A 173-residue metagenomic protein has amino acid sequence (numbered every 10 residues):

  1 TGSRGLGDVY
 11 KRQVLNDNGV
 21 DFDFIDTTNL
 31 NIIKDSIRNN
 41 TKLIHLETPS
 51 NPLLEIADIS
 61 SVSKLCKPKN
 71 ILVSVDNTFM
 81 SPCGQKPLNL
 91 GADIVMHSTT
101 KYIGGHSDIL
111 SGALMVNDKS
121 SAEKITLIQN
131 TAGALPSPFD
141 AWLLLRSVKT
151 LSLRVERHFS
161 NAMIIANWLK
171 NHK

Functional and structural regions predicted by a protein language model:
T1-Y10: Single conserved hydrophobic/aromatic residue that forms the stacking wall/gate of nucleotide- or nucleobase-binding
R12-P49, L53-D58: PLP-dependent aminotransferase-class I/II
L30-N31, P49-E55, M80-P82, Y102-G104 (+1 more regions): Short, small-residue-enriched loops and turns at beta-alpha junctions that line or gate enzyme active sites
N40, G91-I94, K173: Glycine-enriched alpha-helix->loop->beta-strand junction motifs that scaffold or abut catalytic
I44-E47, V62, D76, P87 (+2 more regions): Buried hydrophobic positions in well-ordered alpha/beta secondary-structure cores of metabolic enzymes
P49-L72, F79-K86: Active-site core of PLP-dependent enzymes with the aminotransferase class I/II
A92-L151: Active-site PLP attachment segment
R146-K170: Structural signature of PLP-dependent enzymes
